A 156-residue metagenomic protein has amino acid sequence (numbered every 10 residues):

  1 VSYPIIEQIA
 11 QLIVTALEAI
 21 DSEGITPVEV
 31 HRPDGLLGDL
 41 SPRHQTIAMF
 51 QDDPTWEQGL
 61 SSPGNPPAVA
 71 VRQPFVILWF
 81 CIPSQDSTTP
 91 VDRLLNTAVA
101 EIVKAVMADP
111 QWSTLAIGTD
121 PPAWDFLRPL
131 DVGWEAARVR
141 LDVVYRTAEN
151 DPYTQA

Functional and structural regions predicted by a protein language model:
V1-H44, Q51-A156: Charged, amphipathic alpha-helical segments and their flanking helix caps
